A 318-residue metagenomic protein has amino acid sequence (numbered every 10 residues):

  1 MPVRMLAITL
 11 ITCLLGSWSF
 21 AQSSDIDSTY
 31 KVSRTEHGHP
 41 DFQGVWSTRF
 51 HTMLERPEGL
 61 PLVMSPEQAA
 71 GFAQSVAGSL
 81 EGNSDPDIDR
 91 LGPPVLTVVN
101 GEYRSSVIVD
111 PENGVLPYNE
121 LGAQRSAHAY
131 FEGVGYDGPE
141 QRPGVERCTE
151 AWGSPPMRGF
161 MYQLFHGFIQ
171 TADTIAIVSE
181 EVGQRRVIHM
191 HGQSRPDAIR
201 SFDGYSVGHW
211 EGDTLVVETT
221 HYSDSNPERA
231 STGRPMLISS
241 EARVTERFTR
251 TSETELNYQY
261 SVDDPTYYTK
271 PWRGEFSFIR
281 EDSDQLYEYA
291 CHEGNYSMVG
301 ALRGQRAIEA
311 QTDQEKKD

Functional and structural regions predicted by a protein language model:
M1-V3: N-terminal secretory signal peptides that target proteins for export/translocation
M5-S17: Bacterial N-terminal signal peptides
F20-D318: PEST-like low-complexity, intrinsically disordered acidic/proline/serine-rich tracts that flank trafficking/processing
